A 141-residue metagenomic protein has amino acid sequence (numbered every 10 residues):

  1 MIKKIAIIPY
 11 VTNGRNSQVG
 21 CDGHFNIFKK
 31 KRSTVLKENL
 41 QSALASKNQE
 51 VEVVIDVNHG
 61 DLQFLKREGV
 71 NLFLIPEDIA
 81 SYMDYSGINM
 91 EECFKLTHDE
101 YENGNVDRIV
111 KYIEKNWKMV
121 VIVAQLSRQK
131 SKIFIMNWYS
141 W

Functional and structural regions predicted by a protein language model:
I2-I5: Extreme N-terminal starter segment of soluble prokaryotic enzymes
I7-Y10: Short hydrophobic segments within beta-strands
N16-V35: Glycine- and acidic-residue-enriched helix-capping/strand-helix junction motifs
K29-N39, E92-W141: Ser/Thr/Gly-rich flexible loops in soluble cytosolic domains mediating phosphotransfer, phosphorylation
N39-L65: A short, well-structured beta->alpha microelement
H59-G60, E77-S81: Short, polar loop motifs at secondary-structure junctions
L65-I79: Short, well-ordered secondary-structure micro-motifs within conserved domains or adaptor modules
M83-N89: Short, aromatic/basic amphipathic alpha-helical patches
